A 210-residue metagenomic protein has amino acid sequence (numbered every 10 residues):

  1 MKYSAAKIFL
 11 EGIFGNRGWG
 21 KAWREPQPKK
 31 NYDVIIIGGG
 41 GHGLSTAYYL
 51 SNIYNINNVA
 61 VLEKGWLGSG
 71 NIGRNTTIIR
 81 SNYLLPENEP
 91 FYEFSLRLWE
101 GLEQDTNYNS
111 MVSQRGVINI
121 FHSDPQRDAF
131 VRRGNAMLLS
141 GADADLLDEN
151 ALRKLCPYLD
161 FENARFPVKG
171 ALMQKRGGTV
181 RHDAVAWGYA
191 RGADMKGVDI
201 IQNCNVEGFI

Functional and structural regions predicted by a protein language model:
M1-V34, Y49-N57: Extreme N-terminal leader/targeting segments of oxidoreductases
G38-L44, K64: Glycine-rich Rossmann-fold phosphate-binding loop(s) that bind the pyrophosphate of adenine dinucleotide cofactors
S51-I72: Glycine-rich FAD pyrophosphate-binding loop
E63, D148, Q202-C204: Short loop/edge segments at beta-strand edges and connector loops that shape dinucleotide/nucleotide cofactor-binding
G68, C156-A164: FAD-binding beta-loop-beta segment adjacent to the flavin cofactor pocket
T76-Y158: Dinucleotide-binding Rossmann-like beta1-alpha1 core, especially the glycine-rich loop that anchors the ADP
L172-I210: Helical element adjacent to the flavin cofactor pocket in flavoenzyme catalytic cores
